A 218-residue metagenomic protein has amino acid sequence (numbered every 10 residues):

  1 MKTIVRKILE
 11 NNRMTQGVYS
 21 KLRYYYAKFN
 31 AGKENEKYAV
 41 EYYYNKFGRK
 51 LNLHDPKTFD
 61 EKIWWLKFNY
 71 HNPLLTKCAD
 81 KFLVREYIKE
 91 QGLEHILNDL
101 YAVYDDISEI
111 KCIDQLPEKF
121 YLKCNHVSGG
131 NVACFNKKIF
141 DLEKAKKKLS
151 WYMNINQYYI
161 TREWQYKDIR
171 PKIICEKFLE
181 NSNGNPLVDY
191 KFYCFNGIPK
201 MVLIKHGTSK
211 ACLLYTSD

Functional and structural regions predicted by a protein language model:
M1-N69: Membrane-proximal basic amphipathic "stem/tether" segments
K67-H71, L75-V188, Y193-I198, V202: Active-site nucleotide/adenylate-binding loops and adjacent lid/helix of ATP-dependent enzymes
T208-K210: Short, surface-exposed beta-strand-loop junctions and turns on beta-sheet-rich folds
Y215-D218: Conserved small/polar residues in nucleotide/adenosyl-binding loops
